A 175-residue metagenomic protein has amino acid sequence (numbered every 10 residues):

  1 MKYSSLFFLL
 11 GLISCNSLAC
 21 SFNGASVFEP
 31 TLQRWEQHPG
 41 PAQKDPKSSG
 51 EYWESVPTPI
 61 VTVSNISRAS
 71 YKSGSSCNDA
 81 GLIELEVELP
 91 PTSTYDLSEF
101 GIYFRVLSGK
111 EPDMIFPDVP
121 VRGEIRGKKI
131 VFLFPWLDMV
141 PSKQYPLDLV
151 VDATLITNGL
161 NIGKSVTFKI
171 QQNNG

Functional and structural regions predicted by a protein language model:
S14-N16: N-terminal signal peptide c-region/cleavage motif recognized by signal peptidases
C20-P90, N174-G175: Short, compositionally biased P/S/T/A/G/V-rich stretches that sit at domain boundaries
P90-I115: Solvent-exposed loop/turn segments flanking beta-strands in beta-repeat/beta-sandwich domains
L97, Q144-V150: Extracellular Ig-like/FN3 beta-sandwich strand-entry sites
P112-K128: Solvent-exposed serine/threonine-rich low-complexity stretches and specific carbohydrate-binding patches
K129-K143: Signal that preferentially marks extracellular ectodomain short beta-strand elements of beta-sandwich modules
N161-G175: Short beta-strand elements
